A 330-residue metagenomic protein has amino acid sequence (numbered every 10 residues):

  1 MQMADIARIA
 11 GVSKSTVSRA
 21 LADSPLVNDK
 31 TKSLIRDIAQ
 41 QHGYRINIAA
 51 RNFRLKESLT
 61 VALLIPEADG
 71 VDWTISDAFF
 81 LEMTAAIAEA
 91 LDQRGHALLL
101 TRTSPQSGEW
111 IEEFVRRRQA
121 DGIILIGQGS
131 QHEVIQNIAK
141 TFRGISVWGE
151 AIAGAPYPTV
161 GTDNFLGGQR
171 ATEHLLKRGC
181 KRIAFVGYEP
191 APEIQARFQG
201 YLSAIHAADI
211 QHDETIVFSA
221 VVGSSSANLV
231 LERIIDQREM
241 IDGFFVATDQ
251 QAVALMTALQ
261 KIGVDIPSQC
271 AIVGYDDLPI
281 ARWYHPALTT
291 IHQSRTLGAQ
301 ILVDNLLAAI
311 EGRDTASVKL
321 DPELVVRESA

Functional and structural regions predicted by a protein language model:
M1-L59: N-terminal helix-turn-helix DNA-binding module of bacterial transcription factors
S13, L59, D121, C180-R182 (+1 more regions): Short acidic/polar active-site loop segments enriched in Thr and Asp
T60-L64, A68-E173, I234-M240: Alpha-helical recognition/docking segments in bacterial nutrient-uptake and carbohydrate-utilization systems
D69-E82, L100-G108, V160-R170, V186-V230 (+4 more regions): Hinge/beta->alpha junction and helix N-cap segments in small-molecule ligand-binding domains
D121-I126, A184-G187, V217, R238-T248 (+1 more regions): Periplasmic-binding protein-like
R182, H212-I216, D265-A271: Short acidic capping loops at alpha-helix termini that bridge into adjacent secondary structure
N228-A330: Flexible loop/turn connectors
